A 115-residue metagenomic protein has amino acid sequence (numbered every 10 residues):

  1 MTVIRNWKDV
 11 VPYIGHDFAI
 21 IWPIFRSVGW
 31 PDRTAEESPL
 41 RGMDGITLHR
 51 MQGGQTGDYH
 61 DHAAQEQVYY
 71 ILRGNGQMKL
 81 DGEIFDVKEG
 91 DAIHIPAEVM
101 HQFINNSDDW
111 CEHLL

Functional and structural regions predicted by a protein language model:
M1-M43, D58: A short, N-terminal "cap"/entry segment at the start of jelly-roll beta-barrel domains of the cupin/DSBH fold
P23-I24, L48, H113: Generic preference for hydrophobic
M43, L48-G53, D61-L80: Short, conserved beta-strand element in jelly-roll/cupin
V68, H94, D109-L115: A short hydrophobic beta-strand segment most commonly corresponding to one strand of the jelly-roll/cupin
N75-Q77, I84, M100, W110: Structural motif
G82-A97: Short acidic-glycine-tyrosine-enriched beta hairpin
I104-S107: Asparagine-centered strand-capping/turn motif at beta-strand->loop junctions
